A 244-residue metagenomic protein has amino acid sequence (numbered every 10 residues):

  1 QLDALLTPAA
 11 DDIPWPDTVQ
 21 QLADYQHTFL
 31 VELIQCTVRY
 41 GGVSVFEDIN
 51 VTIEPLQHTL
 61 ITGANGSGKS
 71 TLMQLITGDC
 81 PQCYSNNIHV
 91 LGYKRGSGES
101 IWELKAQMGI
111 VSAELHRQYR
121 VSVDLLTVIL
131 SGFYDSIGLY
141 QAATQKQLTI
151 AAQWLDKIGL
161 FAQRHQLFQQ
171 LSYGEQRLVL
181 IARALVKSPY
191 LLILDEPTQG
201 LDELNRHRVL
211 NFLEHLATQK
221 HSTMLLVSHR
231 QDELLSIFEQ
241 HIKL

Functional and structural regions predicted by a protein language model:
Q1-E32, M108, T144: Pre-NBD coupling/linker segments of ABC/ABC-like ATPases
V31, S44-D48: Conserved structural motif at the start of ABC-family nucleotide-binding domains
N87-E103: ABC ATPase NBD Q-loop/coupling interface
L130, Q145-Q163: Conserved ABC ATPase "signature" region
A142-A143, L167-L171, E175: Conserved ABC ATPase signature
I181: Hydrophobic anchor residue at the start of the ABC signature
L192-E196: Catalytic Walker B motif of ABC-type/P-loop ATPase nucleotide-binding domains
